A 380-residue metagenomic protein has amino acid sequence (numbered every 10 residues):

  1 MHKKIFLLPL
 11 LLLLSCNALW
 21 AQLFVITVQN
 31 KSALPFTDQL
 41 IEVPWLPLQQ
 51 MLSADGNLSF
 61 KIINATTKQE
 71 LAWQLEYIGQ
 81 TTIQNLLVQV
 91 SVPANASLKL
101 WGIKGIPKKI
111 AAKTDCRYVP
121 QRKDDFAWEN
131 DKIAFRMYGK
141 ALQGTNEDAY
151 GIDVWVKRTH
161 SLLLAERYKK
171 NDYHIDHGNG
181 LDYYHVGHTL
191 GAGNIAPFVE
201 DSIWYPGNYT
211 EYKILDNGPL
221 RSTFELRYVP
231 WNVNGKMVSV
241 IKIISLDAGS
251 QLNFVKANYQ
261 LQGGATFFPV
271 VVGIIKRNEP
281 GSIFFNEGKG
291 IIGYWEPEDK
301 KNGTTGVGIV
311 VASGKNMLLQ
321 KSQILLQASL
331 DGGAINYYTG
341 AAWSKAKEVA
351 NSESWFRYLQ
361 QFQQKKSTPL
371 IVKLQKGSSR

Functional and structural regions predicted by a protein language model:
M1-V25: Bacterial Sec-dependent N-terminal signal peptides
Q22-C116: Alpha-mannosidase-like glycoside hydrolase catalytic domains involved in N-glycan trimming, generalizing to other
L23, T27-Q29, Q50, G56 (+1 more regions): Polysaccharide-binding surfaces and accessory modules of carbohydrate-active proteins
F24-N30, K132, K242, N253-L261: Short, well-ordered beta-strand segments enriched in hydrophobic/aromatic residues
N85-L87, I309-R380: Beta-strand-rich recognition/accessory modules
G105-I203: Solvent-exposed N-terminal domain segments of exported/luminal and surface proteins
K170-D247: Extended, loop-rich substrate-binding clefts of extracytoplasmic carbohydrate-active enzymes
V240, L252-F285: Acidic (Asp/Glu-rich), glycine- and aromatic
